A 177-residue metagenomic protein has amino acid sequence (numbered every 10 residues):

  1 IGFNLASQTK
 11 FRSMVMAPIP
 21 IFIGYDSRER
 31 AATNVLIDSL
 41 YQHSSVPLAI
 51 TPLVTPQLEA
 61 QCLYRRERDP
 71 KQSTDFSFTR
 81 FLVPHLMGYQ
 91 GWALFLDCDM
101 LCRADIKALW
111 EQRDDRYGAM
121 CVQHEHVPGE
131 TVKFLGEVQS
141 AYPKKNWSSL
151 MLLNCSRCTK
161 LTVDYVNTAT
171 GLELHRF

Functional and structural regions predicted by a protein language model:
I1-V15: Short, Lys/Arg-enriched N-terminal segments with co-localized hydrophobic residues within the first ~10-30 amino acids
V15-F177: Glycosyltransferase catalytic domains, chiefly GT-A lineage
